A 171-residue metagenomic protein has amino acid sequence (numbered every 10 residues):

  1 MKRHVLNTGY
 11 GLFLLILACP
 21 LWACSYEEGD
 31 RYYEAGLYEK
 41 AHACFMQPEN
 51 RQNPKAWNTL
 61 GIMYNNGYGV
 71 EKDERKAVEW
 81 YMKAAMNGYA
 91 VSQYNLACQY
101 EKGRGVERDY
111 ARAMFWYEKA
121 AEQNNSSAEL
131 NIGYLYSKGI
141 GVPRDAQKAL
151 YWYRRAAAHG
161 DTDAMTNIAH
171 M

Functional and structural regions predicted by a protein language model:
M1-L12: Bacterial N-terminal signal peptides that target proteins for export
Y10-P20: Bacterial N-terminal signal peptides
W22-S25, N53: Generic helix N-cap/helix-start motif at coil->alpha-helix transitions
S25-Y32, C44, P48, W57-N66 (+5 more regions): Hydrophobic face of amphipathic alpha-helices that form TPR/SEL1-like repeat modules and related alpha-solenoid
Y32-Y33, L37, N50-N53, N66-Y68 (+7 more regions): Short helix-capping/linker turns of helical repeat alpha-solenoids
K119, N125-Y134, R155, D163 (+1 more regions): A charged, solvent-exposed segment within the mature domains of Sec-exported extracytoplasmic proteins
